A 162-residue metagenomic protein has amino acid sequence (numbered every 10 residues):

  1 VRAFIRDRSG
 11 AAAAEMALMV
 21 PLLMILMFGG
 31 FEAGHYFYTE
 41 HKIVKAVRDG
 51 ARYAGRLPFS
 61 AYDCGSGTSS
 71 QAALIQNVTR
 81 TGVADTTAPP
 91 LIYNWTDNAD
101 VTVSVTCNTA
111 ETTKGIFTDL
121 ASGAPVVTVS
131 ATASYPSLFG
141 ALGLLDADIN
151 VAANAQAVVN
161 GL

Functional and structural regions predicted by a protein language model:
V1-A11: N-terminal leader/signal peptides at the extreme start of proteins
I5, M19, S130: Conserved beta-strand segments that form the floor/walls of ligand-binding pockets within enzyme and binding domains
R8, G34, L57: Residue-level signal for short amphipathic helical patches enriched in basic/charged and nearby hydrophobic residues
A12-E32: Alpha-helical hydrophobic helix detector
E32-Y38: Transmembrane signal-anchor/signal-peptide helices with a preference for the extracytoplasmic
E40, K45-L162: Short, conserved structural patches
